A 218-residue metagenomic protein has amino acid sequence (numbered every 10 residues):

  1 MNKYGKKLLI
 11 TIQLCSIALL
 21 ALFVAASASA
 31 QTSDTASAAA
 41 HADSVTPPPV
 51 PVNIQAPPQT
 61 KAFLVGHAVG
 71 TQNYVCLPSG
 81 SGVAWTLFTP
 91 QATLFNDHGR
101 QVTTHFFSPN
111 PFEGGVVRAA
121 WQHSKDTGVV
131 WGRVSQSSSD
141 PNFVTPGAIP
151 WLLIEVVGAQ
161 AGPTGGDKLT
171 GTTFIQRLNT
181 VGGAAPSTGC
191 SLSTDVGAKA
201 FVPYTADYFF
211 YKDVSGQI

Functional and structural regions predicted by a protein language model:
N2-C15: Bacterial N-terminal signal peptides that target proteins for export
Q13-F23: Bacterial N-terminal signal peptides
D34-Q72, G80-I218: Primary mode marks residue(s) on the alpha4-beta5-alpha5 output face of response regulator receiver
